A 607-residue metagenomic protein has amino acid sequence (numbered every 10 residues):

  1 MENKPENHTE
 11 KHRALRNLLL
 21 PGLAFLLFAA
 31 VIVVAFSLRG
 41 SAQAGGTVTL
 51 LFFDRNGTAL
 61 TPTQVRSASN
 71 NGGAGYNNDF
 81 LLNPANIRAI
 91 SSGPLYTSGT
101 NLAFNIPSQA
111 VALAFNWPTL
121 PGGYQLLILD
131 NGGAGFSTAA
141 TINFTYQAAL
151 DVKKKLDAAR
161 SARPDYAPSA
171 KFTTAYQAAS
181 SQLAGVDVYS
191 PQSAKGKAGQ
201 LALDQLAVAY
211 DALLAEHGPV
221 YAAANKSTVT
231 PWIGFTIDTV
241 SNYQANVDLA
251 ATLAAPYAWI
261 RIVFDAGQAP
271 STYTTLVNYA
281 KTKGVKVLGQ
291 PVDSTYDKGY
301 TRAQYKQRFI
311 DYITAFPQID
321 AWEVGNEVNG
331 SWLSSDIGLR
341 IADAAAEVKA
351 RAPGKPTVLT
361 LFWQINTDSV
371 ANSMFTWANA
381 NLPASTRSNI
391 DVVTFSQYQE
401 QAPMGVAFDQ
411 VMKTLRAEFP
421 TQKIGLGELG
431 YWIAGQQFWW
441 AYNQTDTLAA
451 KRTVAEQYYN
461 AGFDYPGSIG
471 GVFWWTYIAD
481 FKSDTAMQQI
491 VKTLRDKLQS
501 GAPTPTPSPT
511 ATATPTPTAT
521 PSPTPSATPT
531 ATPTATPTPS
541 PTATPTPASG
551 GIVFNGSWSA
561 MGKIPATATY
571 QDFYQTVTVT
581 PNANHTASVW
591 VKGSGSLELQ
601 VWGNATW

Functional and structural regions predicted by a protein language model:
G45-D79, L113-V186: Amphipathic, heptad-repeat alpha-helical segments
G45-V48, Y176-Q177, S181-G196, Q200 (+6 more regions): Extracellular and organelle-lumenal recognition/adhesion modules and their flexible linkers in secreted
G46-G73, A215-A266, W475: Boundary/entry segment of secreted carbohydrate-active catalytic domains
N246-D311, A315, S334-T360, G405-M412 (+1 more regions): Aromatic-lined substrate-binding rim segments of carbohydrate-active enzymes
I260-I262, G289, I319-D320, N326 (+5 more regions): Aromatic- and acid-rich polysaccharide-binding/catalytic face of secreted or lumenal carbohydrate-active enzymes
R308-D336, V358-I365, Q397-Q399, I469-I478: Active-site groove signature of glycoside hydrolases
I319-D320, G425-G501: Substrate-binding cleft of secreted/luminal carbohydrate-active enzymes
A345-F375, T421-G435, G467-Y477: Aromatic-lined carbohydrate-recognition surfaces of secreted/lumenal glycan-active proteins
